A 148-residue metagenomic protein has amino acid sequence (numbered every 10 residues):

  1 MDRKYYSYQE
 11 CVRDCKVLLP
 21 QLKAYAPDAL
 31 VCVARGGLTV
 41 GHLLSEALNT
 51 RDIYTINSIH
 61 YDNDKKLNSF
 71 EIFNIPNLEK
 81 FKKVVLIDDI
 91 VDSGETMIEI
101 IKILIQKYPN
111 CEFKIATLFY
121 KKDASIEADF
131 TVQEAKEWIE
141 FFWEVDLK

Functional and structural regions predicted by a protein language model:
M1-K148: PRPP-associated nucleotide enzymes
